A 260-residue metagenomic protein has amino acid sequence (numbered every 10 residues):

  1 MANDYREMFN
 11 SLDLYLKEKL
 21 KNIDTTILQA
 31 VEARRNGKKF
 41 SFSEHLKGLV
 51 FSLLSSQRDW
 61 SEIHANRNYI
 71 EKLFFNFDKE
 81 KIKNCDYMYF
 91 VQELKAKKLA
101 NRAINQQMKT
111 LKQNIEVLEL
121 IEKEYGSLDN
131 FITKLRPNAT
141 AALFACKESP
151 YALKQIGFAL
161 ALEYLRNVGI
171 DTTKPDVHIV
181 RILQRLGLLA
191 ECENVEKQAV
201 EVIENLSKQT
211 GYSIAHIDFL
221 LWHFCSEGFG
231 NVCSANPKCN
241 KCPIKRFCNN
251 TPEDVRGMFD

Functional and structural regions predicted by a protein language model:
M1-K109, V255, F259-D260: Structure-specific DNA junction-binding interface
K47-D59, K112-E116, H216-S226: Short, hydrophobic/amphipathic alpha-helical patches that form generic packing surfaces within helical domains
L54, R136-L189, V200: Catalytic DNA-binding helix-loop module of base-excision-repair DNA glycosylases/AP lyases
S56-A65, L118-G126, L189, E227-V232: Short helix-capping/linker segments at secondary-structure and domain boundaries
R67, N105-K112, F158-L165, E204 (+1 more regions): Short, well-structured alpha-helical segments
L73-K154: Alpha-helical ds-nucleic-acid-binding substructure associated with the helix-hairpin-helix region of base-excision DNA
H178-E227: A broadly conserved sequence feature marking short terminus-proximal activation segments in nucleic acid-centric
A215-D260: Cysteine-cluster motifs in flexible loop/terminal segments that predominantly coordinate metals
